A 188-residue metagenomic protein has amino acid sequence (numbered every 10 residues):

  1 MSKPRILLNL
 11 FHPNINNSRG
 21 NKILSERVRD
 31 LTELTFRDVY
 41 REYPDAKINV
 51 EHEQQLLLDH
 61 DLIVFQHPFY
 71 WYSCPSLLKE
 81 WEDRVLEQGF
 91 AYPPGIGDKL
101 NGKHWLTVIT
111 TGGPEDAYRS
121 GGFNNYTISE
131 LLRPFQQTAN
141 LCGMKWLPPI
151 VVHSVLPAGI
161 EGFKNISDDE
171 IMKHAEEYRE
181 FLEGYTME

Functional and structural regions predicted by a protein language model:
M1-P93, E176-E188: N-terminal beta1-alpha1-beta2 submodule of the flavodoxin-like/Rossmannoid cofactor-binding fold
L8, F36-D38, T107, P148-V151: Structural signal for conserved beta-strand scaffold positions within catalytic alpha/beta enzyme cores
P13, G112-D116, S154-P157: A short, flexible beta-alpha/helix-coil linker loop
N17, N49, N124-L131, F163 (+1 more regions): Residue-level preference for long, well-ordered alpha-helices that form the structural scaffold of enzyme catalytic
G20-K22, Y118-S120, G159-G162: Short aromatic-enriched loop/helix-cap "lid" or pocket-rim segments at secondary-structure transitions that line
E51-Q136, C142: Helix-loop-strand module that forms the ligand-binding subsite of alpha/beta enzymes
Q136-E188: Glycine-rich phosphate/pyrophosphate-binding loop and the adjoining helix
